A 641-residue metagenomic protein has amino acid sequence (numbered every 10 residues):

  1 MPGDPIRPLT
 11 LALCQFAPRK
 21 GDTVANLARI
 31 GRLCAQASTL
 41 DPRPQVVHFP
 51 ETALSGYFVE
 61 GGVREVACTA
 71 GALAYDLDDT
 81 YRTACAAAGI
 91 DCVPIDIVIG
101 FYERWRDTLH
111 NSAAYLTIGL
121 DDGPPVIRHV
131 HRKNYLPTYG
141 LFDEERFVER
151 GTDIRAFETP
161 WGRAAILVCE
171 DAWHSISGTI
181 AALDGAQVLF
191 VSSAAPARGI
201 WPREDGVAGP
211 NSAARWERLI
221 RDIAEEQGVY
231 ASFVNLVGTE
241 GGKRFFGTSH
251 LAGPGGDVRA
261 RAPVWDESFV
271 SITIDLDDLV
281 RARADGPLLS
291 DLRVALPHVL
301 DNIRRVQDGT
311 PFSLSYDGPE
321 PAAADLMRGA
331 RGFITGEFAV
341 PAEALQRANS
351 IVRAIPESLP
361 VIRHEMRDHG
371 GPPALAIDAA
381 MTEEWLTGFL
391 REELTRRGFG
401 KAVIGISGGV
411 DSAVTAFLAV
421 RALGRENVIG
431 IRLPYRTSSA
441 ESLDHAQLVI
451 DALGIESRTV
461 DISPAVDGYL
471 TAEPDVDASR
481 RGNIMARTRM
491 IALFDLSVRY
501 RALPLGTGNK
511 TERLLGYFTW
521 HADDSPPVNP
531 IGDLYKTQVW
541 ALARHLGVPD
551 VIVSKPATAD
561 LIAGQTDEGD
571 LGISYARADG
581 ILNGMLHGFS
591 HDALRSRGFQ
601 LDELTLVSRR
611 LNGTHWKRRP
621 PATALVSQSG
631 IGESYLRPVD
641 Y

Functional and structural regions predicted by a protein language model:
I6-L13: Extreme N-terminal starter segment of soluble prokaryotic enzymes
L11, N26, A35-V66, V98 (+4 more regions): Active-site beta-strand/loop signature of hydrolases that rely on acidic residues for catalysis
G31-R43, D76-I90, I223, F389-R396: A short, N-terminal amphipathic alpha-helix
E51, S192-A194, N235-L236, G508 (+1 more regions): Short secondary-structure boundary segments
A70-I95, C169-V270: CN hydrolase (nitrilase-like) catalytic-core segments centered on the catalytic cysteine and neighboring Lys/Glu
A70-Y75, R104-L219, D285-L288: Active-site catalytic loop in hydrolytic enzyme cores
I99-F101, N111-L116, R155, T248-L251 (+1 more regions): Short beta-strand scaffold segments in enzyme catalytic cores
P254, A295-I404, V414-A422, E426-Y641: ATP/NTP-dependent adenylation/nucleotidyl-transfer catalytic domains that generate, transfer, or process NMP-activated
